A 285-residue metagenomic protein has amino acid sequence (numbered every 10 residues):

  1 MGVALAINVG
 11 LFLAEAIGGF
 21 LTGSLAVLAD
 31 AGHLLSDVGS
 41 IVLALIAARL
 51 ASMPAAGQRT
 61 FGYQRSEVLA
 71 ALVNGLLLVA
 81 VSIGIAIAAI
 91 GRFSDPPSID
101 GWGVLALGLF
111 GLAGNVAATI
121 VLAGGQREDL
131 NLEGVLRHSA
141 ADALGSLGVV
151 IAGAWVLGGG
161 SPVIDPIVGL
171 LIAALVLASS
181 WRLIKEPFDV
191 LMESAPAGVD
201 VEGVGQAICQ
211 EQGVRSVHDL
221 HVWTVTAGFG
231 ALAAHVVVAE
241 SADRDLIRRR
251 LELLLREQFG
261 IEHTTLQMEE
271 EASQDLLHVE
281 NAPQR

Functional and structural regions predicted by a protein language model:
M1-G10, H263: Topogenic membrane-insertion module of multi-pass membrane proteins
N8, A26-A29, E133-G134: Active-site alpha-helix of zinc metalloproteases
A14-A16, A47-S52: Alpha-helical transmembrane segments of multi-pass membrane proteins
A16-L28: Short, hydrophobic transmembrane alpha-helix segments
L25-G39: Loop-to-helix transition at the N-terminal end of transmembrane alpha-helices
G32, S40-A47, P54-R285: Alpha-helical transmembrane segments and adjacent TM-loop junctions that form the membrane-embedded core of multi-pass
